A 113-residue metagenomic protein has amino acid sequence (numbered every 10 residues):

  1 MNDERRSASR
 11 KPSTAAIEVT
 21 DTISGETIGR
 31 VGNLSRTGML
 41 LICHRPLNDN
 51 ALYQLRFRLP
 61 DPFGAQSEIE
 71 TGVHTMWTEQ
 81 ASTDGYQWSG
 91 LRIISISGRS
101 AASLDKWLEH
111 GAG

Functional and structural regions predicted by a protein language model:
M1-L34, E109-G113: N-terminal helix initiation/capping motif
S13, S82-G113: C-terminal output/interaction extensions
G29-V31, I69-E79: Short beta-strand-centered aromatic/proline hotspots
R36, T78-D84: Short, conserved beta-turn/loop elements at beta-strand boundaries and strand-helix junctions
I42-R45, P60: Beta-strand-rich interaction surfaces with strong enrichment in secreted/lumenal proteins
P60-E70: Short, Lys/Arg- and Gly-enriched loop/turn segments at beta-strand edges
